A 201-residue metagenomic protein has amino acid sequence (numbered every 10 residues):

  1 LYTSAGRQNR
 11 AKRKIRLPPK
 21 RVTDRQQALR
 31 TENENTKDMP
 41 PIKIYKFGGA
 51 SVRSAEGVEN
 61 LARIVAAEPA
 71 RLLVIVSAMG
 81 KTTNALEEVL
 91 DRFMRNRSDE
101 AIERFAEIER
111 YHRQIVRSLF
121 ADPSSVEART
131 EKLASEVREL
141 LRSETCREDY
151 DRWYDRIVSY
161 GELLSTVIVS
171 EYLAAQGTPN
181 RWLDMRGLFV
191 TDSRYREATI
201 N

Functional and structural regions predicted by a protein language model:
Y2, N9, D24, N35-D38: Intrinsic-disorder-associated, low-complexity terminal segments enriched in Asp/Asn/His/Tyr and depleted of Lys/Arg
S4, L17-P18: Serine residues within intrinsically disordered or low-complexity segments
Q8, K12-I15: Short, strongly patterned local motifs
R13, R21, Q27: Cationic, low-complexity basic patches in intrinsically disordered or flexible, solvent-exposed regions
N33-N201: Nucleotide/pyrophosphate-binding catalytic subdomain
